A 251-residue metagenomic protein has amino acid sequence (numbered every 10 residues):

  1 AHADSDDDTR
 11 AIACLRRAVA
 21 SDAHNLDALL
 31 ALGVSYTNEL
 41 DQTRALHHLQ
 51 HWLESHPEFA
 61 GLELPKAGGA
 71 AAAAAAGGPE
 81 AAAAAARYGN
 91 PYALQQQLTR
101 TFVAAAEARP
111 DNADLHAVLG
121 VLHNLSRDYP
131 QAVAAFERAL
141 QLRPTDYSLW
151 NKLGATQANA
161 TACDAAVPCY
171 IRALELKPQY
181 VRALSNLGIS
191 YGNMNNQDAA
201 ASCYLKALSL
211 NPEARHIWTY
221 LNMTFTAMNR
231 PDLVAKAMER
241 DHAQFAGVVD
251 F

Functional and structural regions predicted by a protein language model:
L26-D27, A113-D114, Y147-S148, V181-R182 (+1 more regions): Helix-start (N-cap) detector for alpha-helical repeat units in TPR-like alpha-solenoids, especially tetratricopeptide
